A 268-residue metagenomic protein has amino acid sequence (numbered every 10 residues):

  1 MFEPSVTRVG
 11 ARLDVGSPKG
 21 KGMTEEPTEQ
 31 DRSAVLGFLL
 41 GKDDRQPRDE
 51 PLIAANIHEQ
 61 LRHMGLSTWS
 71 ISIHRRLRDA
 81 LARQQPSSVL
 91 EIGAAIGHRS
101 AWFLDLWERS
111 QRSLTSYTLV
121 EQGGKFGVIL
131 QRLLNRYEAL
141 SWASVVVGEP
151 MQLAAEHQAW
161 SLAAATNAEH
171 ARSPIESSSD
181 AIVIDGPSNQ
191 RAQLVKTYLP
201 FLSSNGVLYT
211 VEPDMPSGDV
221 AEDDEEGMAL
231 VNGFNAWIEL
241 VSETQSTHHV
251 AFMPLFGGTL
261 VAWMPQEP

Functional and structural regions predicted by a protein language model:
F2-Q85: Rossmann-like AdoMet
R75, H98, W102, K125: Conserved SAM/SAH-binding loop-helix junction of Class I S-adenosyl-L-methionine-dependent methyltransferases
Q85-I96: Conserved class I S-adenosyl-L-methionine
P86, S178-D180: Local beta-strand N-terminus motif with an aromatic residue
I96-S113: Conserved SAM-binding loop of SAM-dependent methyltransferases across substrates and taxa, primarily the Class I
S113-E121: Conserved SAM-binding motif I beta-strand of class I
G123-S177, N189: S-adenosyl-L-methionine
A171, I175, S188-P268: C-terminal substrate-binding/active-site "lid" region of AdoMet-derived donor-dependent transferases
